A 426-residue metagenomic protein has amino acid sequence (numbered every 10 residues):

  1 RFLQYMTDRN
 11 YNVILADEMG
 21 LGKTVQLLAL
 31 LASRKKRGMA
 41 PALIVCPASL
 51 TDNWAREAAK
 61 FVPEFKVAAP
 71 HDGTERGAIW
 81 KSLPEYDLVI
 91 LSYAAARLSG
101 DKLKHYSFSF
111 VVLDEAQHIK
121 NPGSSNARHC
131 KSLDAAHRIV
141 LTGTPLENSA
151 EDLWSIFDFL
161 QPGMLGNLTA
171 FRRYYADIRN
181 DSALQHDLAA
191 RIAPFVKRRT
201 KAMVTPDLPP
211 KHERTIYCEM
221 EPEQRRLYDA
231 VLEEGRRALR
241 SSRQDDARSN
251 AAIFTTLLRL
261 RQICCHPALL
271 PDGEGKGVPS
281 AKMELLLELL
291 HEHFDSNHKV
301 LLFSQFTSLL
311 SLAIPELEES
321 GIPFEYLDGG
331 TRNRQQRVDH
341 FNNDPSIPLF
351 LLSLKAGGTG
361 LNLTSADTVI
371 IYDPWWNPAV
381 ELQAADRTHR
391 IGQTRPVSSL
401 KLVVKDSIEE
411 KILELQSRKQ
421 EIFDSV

Functional and structural regions predicted by a protein language model:
R1-A183, A189-V426: ASCE P-loop NTPase motor core, strongest for the SF2 helicase catalytic module
